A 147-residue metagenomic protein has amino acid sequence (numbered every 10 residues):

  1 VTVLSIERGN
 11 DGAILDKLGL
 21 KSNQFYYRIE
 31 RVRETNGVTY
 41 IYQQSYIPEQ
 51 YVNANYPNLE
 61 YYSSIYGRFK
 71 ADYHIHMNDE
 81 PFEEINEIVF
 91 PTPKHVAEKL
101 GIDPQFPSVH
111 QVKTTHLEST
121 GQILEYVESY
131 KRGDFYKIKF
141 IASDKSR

Functional and structural regions predicted by a protein language model:
V1-R147: C-terminal all-alpha effector/ligand-binding and dimerization domain of prokaryotic HTH-type transcriptional repressors
